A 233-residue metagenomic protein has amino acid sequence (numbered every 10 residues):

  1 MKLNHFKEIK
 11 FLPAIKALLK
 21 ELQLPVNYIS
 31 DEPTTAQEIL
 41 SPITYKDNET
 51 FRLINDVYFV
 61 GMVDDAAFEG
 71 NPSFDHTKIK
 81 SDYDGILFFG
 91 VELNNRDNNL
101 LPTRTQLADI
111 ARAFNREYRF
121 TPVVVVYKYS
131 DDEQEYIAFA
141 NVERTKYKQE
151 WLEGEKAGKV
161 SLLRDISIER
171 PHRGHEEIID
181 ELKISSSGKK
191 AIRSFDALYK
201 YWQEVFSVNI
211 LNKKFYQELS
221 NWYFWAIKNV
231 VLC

Functional and structural regions predicted by a protein language model:
M1-C233: Short, basic/polar, glycine-containing "phosphate-handling" surface segments that engage DNA
